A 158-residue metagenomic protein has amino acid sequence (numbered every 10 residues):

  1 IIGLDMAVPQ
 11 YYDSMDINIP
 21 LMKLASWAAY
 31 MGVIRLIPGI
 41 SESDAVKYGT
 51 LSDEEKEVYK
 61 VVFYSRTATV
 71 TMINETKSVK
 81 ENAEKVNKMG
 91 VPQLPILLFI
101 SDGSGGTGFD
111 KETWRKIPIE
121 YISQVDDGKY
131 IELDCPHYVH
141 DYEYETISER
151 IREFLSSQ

Functional and structural regions predicted by a protein language model:
I2-G32: Flexible "cap/lid" loop of the alpha/beta hydrolase fold
A7-P9, D102-G105, P136-Y138: Short, solvent-exposed loop/turn segments at secondary-structure junctions
Q10, V79-N82, F154: Phosphate/oxyanion-binding loops and surfaces in catalytic or ligand/nucleic-acid-binding neighborhoods
Y12-D13, N18, G108-D110, Y142: Short glycine-/acidic-enriched loop or helix-start segments at secondary-structure transitions that form or flank
L36: Active-site microenvironments that recognize anionic phosphate/pyrophosphate groups
I40-L51, K56: Helix-loop "lid/cap" segments that line or gate small-molecule binding pockets
L51-I131: Conserved serine/cysteine hydrolase catalytic core
S123-Q158: Catalytic active-site module of serine/aspartate enzymes centered on a nucleophile-bearing elbow/loop
